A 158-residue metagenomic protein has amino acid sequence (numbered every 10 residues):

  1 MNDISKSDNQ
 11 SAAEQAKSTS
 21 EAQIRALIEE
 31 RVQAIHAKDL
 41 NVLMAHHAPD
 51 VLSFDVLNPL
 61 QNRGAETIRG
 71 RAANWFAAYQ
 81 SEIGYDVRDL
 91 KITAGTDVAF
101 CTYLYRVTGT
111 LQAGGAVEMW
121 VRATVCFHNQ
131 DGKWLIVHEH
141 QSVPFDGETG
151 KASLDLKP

Functional and structural regions predicted by a protein language model:
M1-D50, A152-P158: Short, low-complexity N-terminal intrinsically disordered segments enriched in polar/charged residues
N2-S5, W120-G150: Short beta-strand edge/turn micro-motifs at domain boundaries
D3-K6, R88-G95, Q141-P144, S153-P158: Glycine-rich beta-strand-turn "strand-cap" elements at beta-sheet edges
E21-A22, L40-T96, L104, M119: A solvent-exposed, acidic/Ser-Thr-rich amphipathic alpha-helical stretch
R31, A72, V87-I92, Y105-V107 (+2 more regions): Hydrophobic/aromatic beta-strand elements that line small-molecule binding cavities or substrate pockets in beta-rich
T108-V117: Short, cysteine-centered beta-strand-loop-beta hairpins and adjacent loop/turn segments enriched in charged/polar
